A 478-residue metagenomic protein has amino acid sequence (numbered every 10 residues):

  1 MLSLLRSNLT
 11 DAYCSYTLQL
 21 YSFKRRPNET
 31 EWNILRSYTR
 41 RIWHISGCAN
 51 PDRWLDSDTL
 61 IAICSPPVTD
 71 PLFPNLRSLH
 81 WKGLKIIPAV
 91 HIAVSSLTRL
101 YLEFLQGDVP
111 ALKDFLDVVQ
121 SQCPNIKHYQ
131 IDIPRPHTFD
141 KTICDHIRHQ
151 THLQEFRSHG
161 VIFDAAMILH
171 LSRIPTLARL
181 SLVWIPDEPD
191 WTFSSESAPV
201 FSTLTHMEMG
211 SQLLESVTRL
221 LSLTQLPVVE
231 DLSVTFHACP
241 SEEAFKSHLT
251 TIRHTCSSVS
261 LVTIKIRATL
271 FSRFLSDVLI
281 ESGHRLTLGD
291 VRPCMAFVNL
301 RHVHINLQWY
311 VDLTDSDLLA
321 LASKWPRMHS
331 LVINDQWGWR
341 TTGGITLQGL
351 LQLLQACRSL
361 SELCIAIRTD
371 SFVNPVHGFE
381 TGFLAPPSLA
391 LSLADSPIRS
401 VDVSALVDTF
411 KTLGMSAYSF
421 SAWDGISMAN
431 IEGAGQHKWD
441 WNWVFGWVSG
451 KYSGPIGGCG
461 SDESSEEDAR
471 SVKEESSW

Functional and structural regions predicted by a protein language model:
M1-W478: Leucine-rich repeat
